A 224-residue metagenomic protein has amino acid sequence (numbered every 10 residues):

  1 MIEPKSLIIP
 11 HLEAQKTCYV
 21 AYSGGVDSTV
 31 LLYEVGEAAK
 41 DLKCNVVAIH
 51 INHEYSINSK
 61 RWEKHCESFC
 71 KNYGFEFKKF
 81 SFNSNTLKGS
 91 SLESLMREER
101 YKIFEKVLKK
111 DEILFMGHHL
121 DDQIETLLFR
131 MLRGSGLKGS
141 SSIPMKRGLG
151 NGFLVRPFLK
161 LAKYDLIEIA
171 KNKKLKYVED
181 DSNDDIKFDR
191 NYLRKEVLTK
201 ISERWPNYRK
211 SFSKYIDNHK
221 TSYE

Functional and structural regions predicted by a protein language model:
M1-E196: Core alpha/beta nucleotide-donor-binding catalytic domains of modification enzymes
N151, K187-E224: ATP/NTP-dependent adenylation/nucleotidyl-transfer catalytic domains that generate, transfer, or process NMP-activated
